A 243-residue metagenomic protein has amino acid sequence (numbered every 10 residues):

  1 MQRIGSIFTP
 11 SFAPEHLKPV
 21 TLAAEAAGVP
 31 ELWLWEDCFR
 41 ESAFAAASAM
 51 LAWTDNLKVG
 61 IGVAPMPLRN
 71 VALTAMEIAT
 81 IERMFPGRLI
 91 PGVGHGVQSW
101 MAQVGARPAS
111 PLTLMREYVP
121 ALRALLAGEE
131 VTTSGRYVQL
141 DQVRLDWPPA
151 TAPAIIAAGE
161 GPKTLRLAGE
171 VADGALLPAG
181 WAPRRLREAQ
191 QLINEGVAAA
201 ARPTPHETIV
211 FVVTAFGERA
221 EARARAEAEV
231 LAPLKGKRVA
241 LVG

Functional and structural regions predicted by a protein language model:
M1-G62, P153: N-terminal beta1-alpha1-beta2 module of alpha/beta enzyme domains
M1-T9, V97-Q98, T133-P153, R238-G243: N-terminal small/glycine-rich loop or linker at the start of catalytic domains across soluble metabolic enzymes
R3-F8, L32-L34, V59-G62, L89-V93 (+3 more regions): Hydrophobic faces of well-ordered beta-strands that scaffold small-molecule active sites in alpha/beta enzyme cores
S11-E15, W35-A43, M66-A72, A182-L186 (+1 more regions): Acidic-and-aromatic substrate-binding clefts and catalytic sites of carbohydrate-active enzymes
F12-A24, E77, A158-E170: Short, acidic/polar
G28, M50, I81, L122 (+2 more regions): Conserved, mostly hydrophobic/aromatic
R40-A49, G180-G196: Active-site-adjacent beta->alpha loops and helix N-cap segments on the catalytic face of soluble alpha/beta enzymes
P108-R144, L186-G243: An alpha-helical appendage that flanks or caps ligand/catalytic pockets
